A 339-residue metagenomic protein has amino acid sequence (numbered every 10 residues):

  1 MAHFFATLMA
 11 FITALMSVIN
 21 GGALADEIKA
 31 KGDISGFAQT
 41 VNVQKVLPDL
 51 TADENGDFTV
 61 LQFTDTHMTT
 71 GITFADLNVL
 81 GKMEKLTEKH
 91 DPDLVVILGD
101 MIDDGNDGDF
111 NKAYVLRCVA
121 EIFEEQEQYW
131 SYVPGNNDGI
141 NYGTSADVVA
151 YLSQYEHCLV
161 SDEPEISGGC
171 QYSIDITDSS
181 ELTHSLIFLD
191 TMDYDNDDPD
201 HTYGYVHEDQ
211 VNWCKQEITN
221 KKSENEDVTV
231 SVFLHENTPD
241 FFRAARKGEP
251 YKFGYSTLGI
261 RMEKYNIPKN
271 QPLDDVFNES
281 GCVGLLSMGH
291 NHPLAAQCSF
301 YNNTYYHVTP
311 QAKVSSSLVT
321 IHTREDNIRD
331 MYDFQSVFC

Functional and structural regions predicted by a protein language model:
L24-Y114, C118: N-terminal active-site segment of His-dependent metallophosphoesterases
I28-D49, Y114-N225: Extended active-site neighborhood of metal-dependent phosphoesterases/phosphodiesterases
G32, G36-V41, K45-V46, S173-D178 (+3 more regions): Binuclear metal-dependent phosphoesterase catalytic core
D57-T70, T183-N196, F233, Y305-Q311: Active-site-proximal beta-strand elements of phosphoester/diester hydrolases
D65, M83, V95, D100 (+7 more regions): Divalent metal-coordination and catalytic microenvironments
T69-G71, D103-N106, Y132-G143, Y194-D197 (+3 more regions): Active-site environment of divalent metal-dependent phosphoester hydrolases
T73-A75, G99-E121, G139-C158, A244 (+1 more regions): Metal-dependent catalytic neighborhoods of phosphoester/phosphodiester hydrolases
D91-L94, S185-F188, D200-H292: His/acidic metal-ligating clusters that form di-metal
